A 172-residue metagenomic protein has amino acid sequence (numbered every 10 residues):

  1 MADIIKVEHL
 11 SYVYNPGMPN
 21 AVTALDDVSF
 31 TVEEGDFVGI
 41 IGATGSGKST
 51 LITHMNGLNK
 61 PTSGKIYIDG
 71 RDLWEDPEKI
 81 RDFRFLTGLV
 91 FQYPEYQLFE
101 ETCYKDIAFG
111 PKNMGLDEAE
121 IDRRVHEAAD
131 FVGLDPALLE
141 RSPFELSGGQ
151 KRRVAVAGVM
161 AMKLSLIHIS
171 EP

Functional and structural regions predicted by a protein language model:
A2-I4, V13-D27, P77-K79: A short, flexible loop at the N-terminus of ABC-type nucleotide-binding domains that lies
I41-A43: The feature captures the beta-strand-to-loop junction immediately N-terminal to the Walker
N56: Helix-to-loop junction immediately C-terminal to a conserved catalytic motif
G64-E75, F83: Conserved ABC transporter NBD signature motif
A119-A137: Conserved ABC ATPase "signature" region
S142-L146, Q150: Conserved ABC ATPase signature
I167-P172: Conserved small/polar residues in nucleotide/adenosyl-binding loops
